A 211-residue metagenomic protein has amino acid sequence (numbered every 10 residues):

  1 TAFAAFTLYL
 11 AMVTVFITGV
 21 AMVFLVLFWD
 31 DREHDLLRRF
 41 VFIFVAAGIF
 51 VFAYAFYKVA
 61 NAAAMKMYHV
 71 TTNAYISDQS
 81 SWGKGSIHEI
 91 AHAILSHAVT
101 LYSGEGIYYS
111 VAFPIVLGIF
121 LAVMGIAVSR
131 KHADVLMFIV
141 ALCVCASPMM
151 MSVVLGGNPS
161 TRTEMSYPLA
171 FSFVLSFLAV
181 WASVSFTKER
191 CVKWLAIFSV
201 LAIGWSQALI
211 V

Functional and structural regions predicted by a protein language model:
F3-P168: Transmembrane catalytic cores of multi-pass membrane glycosyltransferases and polysaccharide-assembly enzymes
L25, I126, L178, S183-V184: Residue-level signature of transmembrane alpha-helix interfaces in integral membrane proteins
P114-G118, W181-A208: Signature aromatic-anchored transmembrane alpha helix within multi-pass, membrane-resident enzymes that catalyze glycan
M165, L169-F171, V180-A182, I197: Positively charged, amphipathic N-terminal segments that serve as targeting/anchoring signals
V174-L175, A202: Protease-labile, long low-complexity intrinsically disordered regions enriched in Pro/Ser/Thr
